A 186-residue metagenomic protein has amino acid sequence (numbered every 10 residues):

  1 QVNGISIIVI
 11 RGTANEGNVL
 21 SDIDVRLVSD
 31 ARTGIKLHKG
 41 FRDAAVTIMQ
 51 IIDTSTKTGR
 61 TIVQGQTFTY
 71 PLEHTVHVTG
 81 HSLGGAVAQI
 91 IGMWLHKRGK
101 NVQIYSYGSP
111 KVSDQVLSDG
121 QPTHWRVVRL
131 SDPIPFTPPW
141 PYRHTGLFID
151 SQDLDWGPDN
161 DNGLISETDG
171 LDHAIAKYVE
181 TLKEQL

Functional and structural regions predicted by a protein language model:
Q1-T79, L83-L186: Non-catalytic, mobile gating and regulatory segments of ester bond hydrolases
